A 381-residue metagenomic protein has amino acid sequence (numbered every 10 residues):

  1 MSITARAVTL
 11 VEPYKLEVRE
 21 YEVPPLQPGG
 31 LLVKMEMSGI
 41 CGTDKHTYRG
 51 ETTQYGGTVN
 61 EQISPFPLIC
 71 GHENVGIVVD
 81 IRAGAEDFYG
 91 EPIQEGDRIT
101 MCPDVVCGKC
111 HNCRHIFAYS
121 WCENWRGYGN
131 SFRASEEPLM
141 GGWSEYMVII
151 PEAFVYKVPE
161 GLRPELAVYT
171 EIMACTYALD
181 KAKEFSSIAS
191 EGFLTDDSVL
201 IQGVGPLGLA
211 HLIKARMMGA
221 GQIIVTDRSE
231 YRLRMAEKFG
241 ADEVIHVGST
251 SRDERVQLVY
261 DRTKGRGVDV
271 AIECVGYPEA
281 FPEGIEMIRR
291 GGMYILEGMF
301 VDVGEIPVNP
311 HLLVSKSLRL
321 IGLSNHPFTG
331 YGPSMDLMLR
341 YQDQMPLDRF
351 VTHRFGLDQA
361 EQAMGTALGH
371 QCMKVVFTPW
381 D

Functional and structural regions predicted by a protein language model:
P24-S38, T53-R114, P159-G161: Glycine-rich beta-strand-centered segment in the early N-terminal region that forms part of a ligand/cofactor-binding
R98, S198, G292-M293, R319: Short glycine-centered segments of the SAM/dcSAM-binding site in methyltransferase folds
P103-G141, K183-G192: Phosphate-binding beta-alpha-beta segment of Rossmann-like dinucleotide-binding domains, i.e., the NAD(P)
E145, P159-S249: Mid-domain Rossmann-like dinucleotide-binding core that forms the NAD(H)/NADP(H) cofactor-binding site
E254-D261, G265, D302-V351, E361-Q362 (+1 more regions): C-terminal substrate-binding/catalytic core of Rossmann-like NAD(P)-dependent dehydrogenases/reductases
R266-I272: Short SAM/SAH-binding signature in class I
I288-R290: Helix-to-beta-strand junctions that scaffold the AdoMet/dcAdoMet cofactor pocket in Class I SAM-dependent enzymes
E297-G298: Acidic carboxylate diad motif detector
